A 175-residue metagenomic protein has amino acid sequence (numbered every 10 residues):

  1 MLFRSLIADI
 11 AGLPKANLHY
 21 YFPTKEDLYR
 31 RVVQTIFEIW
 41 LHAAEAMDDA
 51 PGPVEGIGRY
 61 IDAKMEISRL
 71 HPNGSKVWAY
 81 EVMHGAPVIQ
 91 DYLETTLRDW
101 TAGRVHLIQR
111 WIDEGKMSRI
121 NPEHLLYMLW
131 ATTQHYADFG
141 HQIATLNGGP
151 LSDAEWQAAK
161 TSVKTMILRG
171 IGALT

Functional and structural regions predicted by a protein language model:
F3-D27, R31: Helix-turn-helix
K15-L18, I36-W40, A44-G52, N73-V77 (+5 more regions): Anionic, Ser/Thr-rich low-complexity intrinsically disordered regions
Y21-E45, E94: An amphipathic alpha-helix adjacent to DNA-recognition modules
E45-G74, E114, P122-L129, Q157-K160: Hydrophobic alpha-helical connector segments
I61-K64, W78-E81, L129, T133 (+1 more regions): Short alpha-helical scaffolding segments that buttress acidic/His motifs in well-ordered protein cores
E66, L70, R98, A102-E114 (+1 more regions): C-terminal peripheral helix-coil segments that are non-catalytic and often amphipathic
R69-D91, F139-L146: Amphipathic alpha-helical segments used for helix-helix packing
